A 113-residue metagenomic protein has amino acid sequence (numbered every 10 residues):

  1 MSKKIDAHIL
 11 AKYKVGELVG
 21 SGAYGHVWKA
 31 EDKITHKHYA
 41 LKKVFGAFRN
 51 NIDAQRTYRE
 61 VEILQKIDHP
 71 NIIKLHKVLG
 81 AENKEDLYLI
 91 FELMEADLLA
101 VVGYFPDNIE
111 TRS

Functional and structural regions predicted by a protein language model:
M1-V15: A short, low-complexity linker immediately N-terminal to eukaryotic Hanks-type protein kinase catalytic domains
V15-A23, V27: Protein kinase glycine-rich loop
H26-A47: Glycine-rich ATP phosphate-binding loop
F45, M94-E95, P106: Residue-level signature of the conserved loop architecture within the Hanks-type protein kinase catalytic core
T57, V61-E62: Regulatory alphaC helix of protein kinase catalytic domains
D68-K77: Conserved HxN/HPN-centered segment at the entrance to the catalytic loop of eukaryotic protein kinase-like domains
K84-D97: Conserved short submotifs of the Hanks-type protein kinase catalytic core that shape the nucleotide-binding pocket
Y104-S113: Activation segment of protein kinase catalytic domains, centered on the conserved DFG
